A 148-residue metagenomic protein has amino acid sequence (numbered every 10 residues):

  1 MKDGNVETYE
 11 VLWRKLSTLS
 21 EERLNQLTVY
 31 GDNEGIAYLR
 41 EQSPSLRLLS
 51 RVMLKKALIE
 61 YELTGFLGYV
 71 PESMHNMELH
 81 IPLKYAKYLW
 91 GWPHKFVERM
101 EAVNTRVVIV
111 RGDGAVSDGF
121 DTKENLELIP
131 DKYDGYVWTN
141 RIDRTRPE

Functional and structural regions predicted by a protein language model:
M1-K2, V11, L24-L27, N33: Conserved alpha/beta-domain cores
K2-D3, N33, L83, R111: A mature extracytoplasmic/lumenal domain signature
D3-E7, G31-E34, N140-D143: Short beta->alpha linker loops
N5-T18, G35-L48, L54, L58-V70 (+1 more regions): Distinct, well-ordered alpha-helical segments
W13-N25, P130-K132: Short, surface-exposed connector motifs at secondary-structure boundaries
L24-Q26, S45-R47, N104, D134: A generic structural signal for alpha->beta connector loops
T28-D32, R47-S50, V137-W138: Short, hydrophobic beta-strand segments that form beta-sheet elements in well-ordered domains
R51-E148: C-terminal active-site rim and adjoining tail of enzyme catalytic domains
